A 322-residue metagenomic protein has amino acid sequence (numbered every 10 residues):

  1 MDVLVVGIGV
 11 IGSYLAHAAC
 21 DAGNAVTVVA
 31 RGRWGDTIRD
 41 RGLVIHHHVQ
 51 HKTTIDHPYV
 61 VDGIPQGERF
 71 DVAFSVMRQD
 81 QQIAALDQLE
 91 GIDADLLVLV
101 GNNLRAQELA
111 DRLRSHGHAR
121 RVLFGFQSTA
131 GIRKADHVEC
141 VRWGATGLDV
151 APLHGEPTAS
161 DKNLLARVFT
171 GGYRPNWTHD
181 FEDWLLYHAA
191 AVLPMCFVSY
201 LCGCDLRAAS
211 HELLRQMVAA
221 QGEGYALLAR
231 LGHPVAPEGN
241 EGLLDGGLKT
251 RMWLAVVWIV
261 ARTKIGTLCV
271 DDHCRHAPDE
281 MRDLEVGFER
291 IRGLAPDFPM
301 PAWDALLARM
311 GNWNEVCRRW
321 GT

Functional and structural regions predicted by a protein language model:
M1-H51: NAD(P)+-binding Rossmann beta1-loop-alpha1 motif at the extreme N-terminus of oxidoreductases
V3, A25-V26, L97, V122 (+1 more regions): Hydrophobic anchor at the start of a short beta-strand that flanks the dinucleotide cofactor-binding loop
L43-V61, V192: N-terminal glycine-rich dinucleotide-binding loop that anchors FAD/FMN and/or NAD(P) in oxidoreductases
T53-E139: Rossmann-like NAD(P)(H) cofactor-binding subdomain of soluble oxidoreductases
R105, L109-H188: Rossmann-fold dinucleotide-binding core
E139-D149, Y200-A209, K264-R275: Helix-loop-beta segment of a Rossmann-like dinucleotide-binding subdomain
E182-Y225: Active-site-proximal catalytic alpha-helix in oxidoreductases
G222, A229-T322: NAD(P)-dependent Rossmann-like dehydrogenase/reductase catalytic/cofactor-binding core
